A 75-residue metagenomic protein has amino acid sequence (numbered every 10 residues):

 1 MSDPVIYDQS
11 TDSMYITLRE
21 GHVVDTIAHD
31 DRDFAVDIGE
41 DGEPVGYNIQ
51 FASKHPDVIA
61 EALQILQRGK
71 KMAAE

Functional and structural regions predicted by a protein language model:
M1-E75: Small, basic N-terminal interaction modules of short regulatory proteins
